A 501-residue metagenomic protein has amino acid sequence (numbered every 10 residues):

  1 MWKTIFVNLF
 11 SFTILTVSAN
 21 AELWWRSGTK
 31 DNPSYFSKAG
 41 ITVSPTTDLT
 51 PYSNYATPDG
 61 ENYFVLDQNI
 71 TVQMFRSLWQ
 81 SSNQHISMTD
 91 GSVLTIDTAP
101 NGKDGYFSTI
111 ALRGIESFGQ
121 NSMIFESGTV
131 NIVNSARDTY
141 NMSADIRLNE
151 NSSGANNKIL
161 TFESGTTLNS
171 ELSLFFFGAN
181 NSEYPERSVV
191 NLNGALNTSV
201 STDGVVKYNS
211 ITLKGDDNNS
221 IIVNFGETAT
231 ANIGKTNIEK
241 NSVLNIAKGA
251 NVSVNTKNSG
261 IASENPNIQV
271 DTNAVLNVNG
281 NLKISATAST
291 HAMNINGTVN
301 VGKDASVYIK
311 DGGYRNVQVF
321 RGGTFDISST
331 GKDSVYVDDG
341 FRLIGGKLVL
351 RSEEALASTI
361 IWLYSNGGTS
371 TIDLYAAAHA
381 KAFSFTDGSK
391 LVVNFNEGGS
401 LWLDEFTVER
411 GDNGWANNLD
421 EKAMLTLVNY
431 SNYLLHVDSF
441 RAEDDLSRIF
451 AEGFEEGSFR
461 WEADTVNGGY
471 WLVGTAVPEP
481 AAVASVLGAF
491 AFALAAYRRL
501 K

Functional and structural regions predicted by a protein language model:
M1-F6, Y497: Bacterial N-terminal signal peptides that target proteins for export
V7-T16: Bacterial N-terminal signal peptides
A21-P58, L374, N394-V477: Extracellular/surface-exposed low-complexity segments
V43, D48-M74, S87-T89, T95-T98 (+1 more regions): Glycine-rich repeat segments that build the extracellular carbohydrate-interaction surface of secreted and virion
E61-N62, Q68-I70, R76, S82-Q84 (+38 more regions): The right-handed parallel beta-helix/beta-solenoid scaffold, focusing on the short coil/turn and N-cap positions
E479-Y497: A short, hydrophobic C-terminal helix/tail in secreted or cell-surface proteins
R499-K501: Membrane-interface capping segments at transmembrane-helix boundaries
